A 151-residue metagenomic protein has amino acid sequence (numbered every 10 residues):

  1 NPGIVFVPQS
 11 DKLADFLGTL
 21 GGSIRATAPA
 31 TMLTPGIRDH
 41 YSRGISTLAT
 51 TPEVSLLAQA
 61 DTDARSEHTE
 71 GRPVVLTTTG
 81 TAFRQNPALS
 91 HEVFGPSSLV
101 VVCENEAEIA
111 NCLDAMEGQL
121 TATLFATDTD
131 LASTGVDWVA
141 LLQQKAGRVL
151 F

Functional and structural regions predicted by a protein language model:
V7-L120, L124, S133-V136: NAD(P)-dependent aldehyde/semialdehyde dehydrogenase
T127: Cofactor-binding loop segments of dinucleotide-utilizing enzymes, especially the Rossmann-like FAD- and NAD(P)+-binding
V139-F151: A cross-kingdom feature marking charged/low-complexity
